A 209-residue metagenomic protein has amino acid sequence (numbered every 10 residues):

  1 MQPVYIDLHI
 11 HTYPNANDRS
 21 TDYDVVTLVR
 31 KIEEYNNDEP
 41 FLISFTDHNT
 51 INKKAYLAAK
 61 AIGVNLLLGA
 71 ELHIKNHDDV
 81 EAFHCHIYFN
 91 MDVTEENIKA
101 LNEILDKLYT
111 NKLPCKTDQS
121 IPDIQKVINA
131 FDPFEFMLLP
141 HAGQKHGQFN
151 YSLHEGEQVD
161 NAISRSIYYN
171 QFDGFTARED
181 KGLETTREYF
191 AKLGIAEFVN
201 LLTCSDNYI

Functional and structural regions predicted by a protein language model:
Q2, A16, Y23-T27: Gly/serine-rich nucleotide phosphate-binding loop at the start of the catalytic core of nucleotide/ADP-ribose-handling
P3, A16, N49, K53-Q171: Extended substrate/RNA-proximal surfaces in nucleic-acid metabolism proteins
Y5-N15, T203-Y208: Histidine-centered catalytic micro-motifs
I6-L8, I43-F45, L66-A70, L138-P140 (+2 more regions): Hydrophobic faces of well-ordered beta-strands that scaffold small-molecule active sites in alpha/beta enzyme cores
H11-N17, E39, I167-E179: Short, basic, glycine/proline-bearing loop/turn elements
T21-N37: Short catalytic helix/loop segments, enriched in acidic residues and glycine and frequently bearing histidine
I32-N49: Divalent metal-dependent hydrolysis catalytic cores, especially in the metallo-beta-lactamase
A58-L68, Q171, T176, D180-I209: Conserved beta-sheet core of the metallophosphoesterase superfamily
